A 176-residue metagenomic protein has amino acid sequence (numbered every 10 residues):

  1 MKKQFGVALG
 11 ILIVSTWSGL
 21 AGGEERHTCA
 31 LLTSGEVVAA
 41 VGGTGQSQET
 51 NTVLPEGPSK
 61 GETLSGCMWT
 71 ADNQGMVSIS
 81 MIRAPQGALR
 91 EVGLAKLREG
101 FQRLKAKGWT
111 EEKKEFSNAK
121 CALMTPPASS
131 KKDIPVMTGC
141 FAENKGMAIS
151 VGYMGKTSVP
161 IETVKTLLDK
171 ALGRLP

Functional and structural regions predicted by a protein language model:
M1-L9: Bacterial N-terminal signal peptides that target proteins for export
T16-S18: N-terminal signal peptide c-region/cleavage motif recognized by signal peptidases
G22-E24, S34, W109-P176: A short, solvent-exposed beta-edge/loop patch
G23-V41: Short N-terminal segments immediately surrounding and downstream of signal-peptide cleavage
G35, A40-T44, G100-K107, K170 (+1 more regions): Structured segments of extracytoplasmic/periplasmic soluble domains in secreted or envelope-associated proteins
V38-L54, P58-K60, M68, T138 (+1 more regions): An extracellular/secretory-lumen and virion-surface interaction module
Q46-D133: Short, solvent-exposed recognition patches
